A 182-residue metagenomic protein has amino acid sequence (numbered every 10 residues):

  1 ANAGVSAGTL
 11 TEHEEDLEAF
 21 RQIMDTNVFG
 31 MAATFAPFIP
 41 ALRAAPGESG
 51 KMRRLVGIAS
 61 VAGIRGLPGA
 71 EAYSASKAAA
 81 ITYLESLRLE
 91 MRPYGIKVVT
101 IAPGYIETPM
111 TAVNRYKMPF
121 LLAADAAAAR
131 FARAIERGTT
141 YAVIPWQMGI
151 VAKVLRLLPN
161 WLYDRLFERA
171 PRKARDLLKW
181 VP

Functional and structural regions predicted by a protein language model:
A1-G4, G57: Rossmann-fold scaffold of SDR-type NAD(P)-dependent oxidoreductases
G4-R21, E48-K51, G69: Conserved mid-core segment of classical short-chain dehydrogenase/reductases
F35, S76: Active-site helix of classical SDR
S60: Residue(s) in the substrate-gating loop at a strand-loop-helix junction that position the organic substrate next
R65, S86-K97: Active-site-adjacent segment of SDR/Rossmann-fold oxidoreductases
R65-E71: Active-site loop immediately N-terminal to the catalytic Tyr-X3-Lys motif of short-chain dehydrogenase/reductase
T100, Y116-A152: C-terminal helical subdomain
